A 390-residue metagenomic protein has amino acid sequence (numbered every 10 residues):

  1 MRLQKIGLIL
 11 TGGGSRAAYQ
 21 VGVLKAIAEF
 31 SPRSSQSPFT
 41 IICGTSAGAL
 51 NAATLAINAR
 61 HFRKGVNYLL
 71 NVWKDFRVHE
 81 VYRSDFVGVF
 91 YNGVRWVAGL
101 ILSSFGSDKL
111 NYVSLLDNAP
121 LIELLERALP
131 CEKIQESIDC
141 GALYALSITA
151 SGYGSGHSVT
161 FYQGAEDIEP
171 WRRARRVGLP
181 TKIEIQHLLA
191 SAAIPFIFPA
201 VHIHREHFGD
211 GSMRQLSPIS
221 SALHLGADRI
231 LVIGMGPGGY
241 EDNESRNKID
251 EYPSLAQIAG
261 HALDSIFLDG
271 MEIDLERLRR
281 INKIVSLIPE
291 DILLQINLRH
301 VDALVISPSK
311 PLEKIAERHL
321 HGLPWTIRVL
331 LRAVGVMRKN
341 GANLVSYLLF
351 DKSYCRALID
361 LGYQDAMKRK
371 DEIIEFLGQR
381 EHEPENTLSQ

Functional and structural regions predicted by a protein language model:
M1-L3, R33-P38, S137-Y144, Q295-H300: Short helix-terminating capping/connector loops at secondary-structure junctions
R2-I9, G14-V113, A119, L125 (+7 more regions): Patatin-like phospholipase
G7-L10, T40-S46, A145-S151, A303-S307: Extended hydrophobic secondary-structure segments that form protein cores and membrane-embedded regions
K109-Y112, P120, L125, I284-Q390: C-terminal helical/tail subdomains of lipid-metabolizing enzymes
Y112-A150, H157-F161: Active-site periphery "cap/insert" segments of enzyme catalytic domains
E132-K133, R214-I219, I284-L293: Glycine-rich, charged/polar anion/phosphate-binding loops that engage phosphate groups from diverse ligands
D139-D228, V232-I233, G238-A262, N340-L349: Active-site gating loop/helix substructures
E244-I284, I327-V329: Acidic, Ser/Thr-rich peripheral helices and adjacent loops at domain boundaries
